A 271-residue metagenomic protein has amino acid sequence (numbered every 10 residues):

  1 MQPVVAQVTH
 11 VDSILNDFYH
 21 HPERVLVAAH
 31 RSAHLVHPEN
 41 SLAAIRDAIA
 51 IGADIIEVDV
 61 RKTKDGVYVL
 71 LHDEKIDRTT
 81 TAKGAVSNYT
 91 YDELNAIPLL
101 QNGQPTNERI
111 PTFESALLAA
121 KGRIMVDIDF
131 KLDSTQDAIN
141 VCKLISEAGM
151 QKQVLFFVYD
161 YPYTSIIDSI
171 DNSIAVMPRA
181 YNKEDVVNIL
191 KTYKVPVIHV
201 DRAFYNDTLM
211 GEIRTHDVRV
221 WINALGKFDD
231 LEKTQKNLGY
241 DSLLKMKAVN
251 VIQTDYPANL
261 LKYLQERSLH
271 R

Functional and structural regions predicted by a protein language model:
V4-R271: Phosphate-group recognition and catalysis centered on beta-loop-alpha active-site segments
